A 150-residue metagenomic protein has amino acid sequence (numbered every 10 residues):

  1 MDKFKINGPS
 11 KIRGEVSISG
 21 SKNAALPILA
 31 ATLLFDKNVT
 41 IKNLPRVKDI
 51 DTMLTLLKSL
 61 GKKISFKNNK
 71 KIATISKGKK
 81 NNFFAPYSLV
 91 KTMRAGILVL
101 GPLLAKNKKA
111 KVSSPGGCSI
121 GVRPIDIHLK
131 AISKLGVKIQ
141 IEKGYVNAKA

Functional and structural regions predicted by a protein language model:
M1-A150: Structural preference for solvent-exposed beta-strand-turn elements and adjacent flexible terminal/loop segments within
